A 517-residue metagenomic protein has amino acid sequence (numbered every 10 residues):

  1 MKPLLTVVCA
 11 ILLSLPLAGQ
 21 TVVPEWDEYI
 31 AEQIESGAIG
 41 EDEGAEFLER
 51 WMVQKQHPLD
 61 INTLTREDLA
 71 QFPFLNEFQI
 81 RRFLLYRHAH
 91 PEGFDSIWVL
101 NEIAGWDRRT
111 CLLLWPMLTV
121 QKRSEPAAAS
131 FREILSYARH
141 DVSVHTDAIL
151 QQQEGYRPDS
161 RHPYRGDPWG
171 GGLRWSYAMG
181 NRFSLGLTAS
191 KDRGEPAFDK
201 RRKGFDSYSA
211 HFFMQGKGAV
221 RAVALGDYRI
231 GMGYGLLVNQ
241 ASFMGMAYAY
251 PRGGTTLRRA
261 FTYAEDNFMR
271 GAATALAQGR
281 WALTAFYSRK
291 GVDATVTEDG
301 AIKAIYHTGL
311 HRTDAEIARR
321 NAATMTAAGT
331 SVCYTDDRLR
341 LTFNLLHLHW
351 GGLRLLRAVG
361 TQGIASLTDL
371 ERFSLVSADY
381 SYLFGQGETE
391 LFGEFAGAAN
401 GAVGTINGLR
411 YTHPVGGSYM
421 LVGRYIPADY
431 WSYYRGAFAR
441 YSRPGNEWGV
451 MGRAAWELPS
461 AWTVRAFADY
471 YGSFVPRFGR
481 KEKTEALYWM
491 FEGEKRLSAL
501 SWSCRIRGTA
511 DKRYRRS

Functional and structural regions predicted by a protein language model:
T6-P16: Bacterial N-terminal signal peptides
T21, A38-M52, E92, N101-A138 (+2 more regions): Alpha-helical interaction/regulatory segments in DNA maintenance proteins
G44-D95, L114-T119, K191: Amphipathic, charged-and-aliphatic alpha-helical interface segments that function as noncatalytic docking
N76, W106-D107, Y137, A178-R182 (+10 more regions): Outer-membrane beta-barrel channels and translocator barrels
H90, Q121, D147-G155, S190-F198 (+10 more regions): Sequence/structural signature of outer-membrane beta-barrel proteins
A129-R161, Y177, N181-L187, V223 (+2 more regions): Transmembrane beta-strand segments of Gram-negative outer membrane beta-barrel proteins
Y164-P168, N267, N321-A358, I364-S517: Exposed, low-structure sequence patches enriched in small/polar residues
R202-D293, G416, M420-W431: Outer membrane beta-barrel
